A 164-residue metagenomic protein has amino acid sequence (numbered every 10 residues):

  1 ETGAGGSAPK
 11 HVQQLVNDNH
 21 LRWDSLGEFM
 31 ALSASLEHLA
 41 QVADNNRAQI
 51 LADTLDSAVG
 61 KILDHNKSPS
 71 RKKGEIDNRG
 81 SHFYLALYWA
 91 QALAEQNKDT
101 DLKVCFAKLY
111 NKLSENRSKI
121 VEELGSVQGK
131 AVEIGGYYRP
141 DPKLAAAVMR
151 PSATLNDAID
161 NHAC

Functional and structural regions predicted by a protein language model:
E1-K73: Structured mid-domain segments that build the active-site/substrate or prosthetic-cofactor binding neighborhood
E28, E75-H82: Secondary-structure capping and boundary motifs in well-ordered enzyme cores
L32-S33, F83-Q91: Well-ordered alpha-helical segments within folded domains of soluble proteins
S57-K61, N111-K119: A short structural micro-motif
A94-N97, D101: Ligand-binding pocket scaffold of soluble enzyme catalytic domains
K103-N111: Short, charged, amphipathic alpha-helical segments
V121-Y138: A glycine-biased, small/acidic residue-tolerant capping/turn segment at secondary-structure junctions
P140-C164: C-terminal accessory extensions/subdomains outside the catalytic/core fold
